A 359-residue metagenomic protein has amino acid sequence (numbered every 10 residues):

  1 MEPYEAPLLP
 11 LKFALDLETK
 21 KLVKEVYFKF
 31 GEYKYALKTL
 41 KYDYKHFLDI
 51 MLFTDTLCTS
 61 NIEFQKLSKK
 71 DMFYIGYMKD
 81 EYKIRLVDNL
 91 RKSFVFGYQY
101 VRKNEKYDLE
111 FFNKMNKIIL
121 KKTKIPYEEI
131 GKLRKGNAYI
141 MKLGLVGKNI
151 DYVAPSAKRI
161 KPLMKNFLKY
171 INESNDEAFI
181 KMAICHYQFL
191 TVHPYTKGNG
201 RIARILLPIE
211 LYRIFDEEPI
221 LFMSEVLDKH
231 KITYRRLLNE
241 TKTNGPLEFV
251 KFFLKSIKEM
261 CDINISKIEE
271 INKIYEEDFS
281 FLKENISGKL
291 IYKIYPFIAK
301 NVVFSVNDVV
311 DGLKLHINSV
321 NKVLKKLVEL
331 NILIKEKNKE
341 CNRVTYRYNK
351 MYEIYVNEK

Functional and structural regions predicted by a protein language model:
M1-K359: FIC/Doc superfamily catalytic core
